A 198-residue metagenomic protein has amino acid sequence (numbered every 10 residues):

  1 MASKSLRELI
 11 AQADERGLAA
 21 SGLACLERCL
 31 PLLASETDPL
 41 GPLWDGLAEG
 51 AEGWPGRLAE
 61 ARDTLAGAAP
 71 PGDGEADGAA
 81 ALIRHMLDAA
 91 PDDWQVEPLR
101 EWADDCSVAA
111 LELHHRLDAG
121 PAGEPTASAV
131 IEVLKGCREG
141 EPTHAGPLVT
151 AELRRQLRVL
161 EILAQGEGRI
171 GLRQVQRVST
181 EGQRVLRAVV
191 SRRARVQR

Functional and structural regions predicted by a protein language model:
M1-L30: Short, extreme N-terminal leader segments that mark the start of a protein/domain
A19-Q174: Structured binding/interaction patches within domain cores
E161-R198: Low-complexity intrinsically disordered segments
